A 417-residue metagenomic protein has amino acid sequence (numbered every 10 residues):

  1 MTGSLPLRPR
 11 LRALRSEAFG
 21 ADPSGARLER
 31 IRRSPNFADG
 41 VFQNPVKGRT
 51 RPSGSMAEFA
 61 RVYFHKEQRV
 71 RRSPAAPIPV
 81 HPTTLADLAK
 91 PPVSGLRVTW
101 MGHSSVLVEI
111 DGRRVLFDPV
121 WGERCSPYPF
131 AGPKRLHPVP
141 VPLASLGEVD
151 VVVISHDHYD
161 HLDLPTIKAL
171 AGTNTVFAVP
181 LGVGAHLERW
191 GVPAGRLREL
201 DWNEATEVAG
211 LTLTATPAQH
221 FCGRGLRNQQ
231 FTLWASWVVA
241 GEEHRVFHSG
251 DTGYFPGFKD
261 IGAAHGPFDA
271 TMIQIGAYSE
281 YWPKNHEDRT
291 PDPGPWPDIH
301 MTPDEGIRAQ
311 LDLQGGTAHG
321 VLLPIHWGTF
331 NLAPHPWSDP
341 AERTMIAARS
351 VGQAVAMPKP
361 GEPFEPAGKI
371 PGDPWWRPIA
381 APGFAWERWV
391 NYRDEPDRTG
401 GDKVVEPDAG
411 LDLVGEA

Functional and structural regions predicted by a protein language model:
M1-S145, V239-S249, D269-I275, W296-P297 (+2 more regions): Metallo-beta-lactamase
T2, P6-R8, R12-R33, D39 (+6 more regions): Cap/insert and terminal regions of metallo-dependent hydrolase folds
R72-V93, S145, V179-H244, M345-P360 (+1 more regions): Metallo-beta-lactamase
S105-D111, E207-F268, M301, E305: Catalytic core of the metallo-beta-lactamase
P119-W121, D157, A218-H220, G250-T252 (+2 more regions): Active-site metal-binding loops of divalent metal-dependent hydrolases
W121, T216-G241, M272, R377 (+1 more regions): Active-site-proximal loop/helix segment associated with metal-binding centers of metalloenzymes
W121-P138, F221-Q229, E280-I299: Acidic/histidine-rich helix-loop elements that form or flank divalent-metal/phosphate-binding sites at the catalytic
F130-A178, G266-M272, S279: Active-site metal-binding motif and surrounding structural segment of the metallo-beta-lactamase
